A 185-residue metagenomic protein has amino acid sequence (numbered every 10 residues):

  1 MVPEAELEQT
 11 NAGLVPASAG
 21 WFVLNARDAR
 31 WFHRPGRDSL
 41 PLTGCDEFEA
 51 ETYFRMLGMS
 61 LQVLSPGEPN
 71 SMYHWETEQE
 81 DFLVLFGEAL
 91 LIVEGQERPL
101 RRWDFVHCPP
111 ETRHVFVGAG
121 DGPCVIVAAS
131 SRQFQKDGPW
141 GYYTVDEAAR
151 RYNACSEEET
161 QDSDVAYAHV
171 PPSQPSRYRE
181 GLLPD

Functional and structural regions predicted by a protein language model:
M1-M56, R150-D185: A short, N-terminal "cap"/entry segment at the start of jelly-roll beta-barrel domains of the cupin/DSBH fold
P41-E47, S60-E76, P110: Conserved short histidine dyad/triad with adjacent acidic residue
M56, L61-P66, H74-I92, S130-S131: Short, conserved beta-strand element in jelly-roll/cupin
D81, G95-E111: Short acidic-glycine-tyrosine-enriched beta hairpin
L90, P110-D137: Ligand-binding loop in jelly-roll beta-barrel domains
V125-Q135, V145-D146, A168-V170, Q174 (+1 more regions): Extended, acidic-biased charged interface segments
S131-Q161: Surface-exposed, gly/pro-biased binding rims or lids
